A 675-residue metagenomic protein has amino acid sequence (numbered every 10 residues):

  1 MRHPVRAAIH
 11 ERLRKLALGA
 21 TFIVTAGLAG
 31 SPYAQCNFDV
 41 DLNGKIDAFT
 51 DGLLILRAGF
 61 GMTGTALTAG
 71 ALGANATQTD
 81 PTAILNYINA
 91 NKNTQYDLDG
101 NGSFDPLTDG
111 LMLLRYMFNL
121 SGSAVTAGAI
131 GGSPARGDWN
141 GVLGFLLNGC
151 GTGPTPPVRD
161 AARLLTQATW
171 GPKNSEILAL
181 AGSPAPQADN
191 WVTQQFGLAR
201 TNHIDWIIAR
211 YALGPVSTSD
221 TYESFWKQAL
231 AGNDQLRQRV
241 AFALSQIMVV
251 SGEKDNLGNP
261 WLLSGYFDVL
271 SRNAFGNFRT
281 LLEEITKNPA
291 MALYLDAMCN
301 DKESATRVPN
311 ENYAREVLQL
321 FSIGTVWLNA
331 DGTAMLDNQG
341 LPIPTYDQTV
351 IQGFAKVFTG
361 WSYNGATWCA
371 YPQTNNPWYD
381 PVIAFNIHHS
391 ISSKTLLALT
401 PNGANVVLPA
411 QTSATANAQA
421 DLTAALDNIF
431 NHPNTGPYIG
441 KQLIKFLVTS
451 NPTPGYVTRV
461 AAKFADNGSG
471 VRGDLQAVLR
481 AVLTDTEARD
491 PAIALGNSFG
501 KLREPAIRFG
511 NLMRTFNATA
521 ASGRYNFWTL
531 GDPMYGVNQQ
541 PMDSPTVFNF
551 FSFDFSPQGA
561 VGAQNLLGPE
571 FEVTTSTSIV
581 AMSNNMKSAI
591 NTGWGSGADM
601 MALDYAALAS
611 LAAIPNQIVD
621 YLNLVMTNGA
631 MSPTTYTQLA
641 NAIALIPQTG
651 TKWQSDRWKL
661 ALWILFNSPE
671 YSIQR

Functional and structural regions predicted by a protein language model:
R2-A20: Bacterial N-terminal signal peptides that target proteins for export
T21-V24, L28-T152: Cellulosome-associated attachment modules in secreted, modular CAZymes
G153-T201: N-terminal mature-domain "stem" immediately C-terminal to a signal peptide or N-terminal signal-anchor/transmembrane
A162-T169, H432-G436, G440-S469, L479-R675: Flexible, low-complexity segments enriched for small/polar residues
I177-P184, T193-F196, I208-Y211, T218-W226 (+3 more regions): Active-site substrate-binding loop specific to GH73 endo-beta-N-acetylglucosaminidase modules in bacterial autolysins
D220-T221, A231-R239: Amphipathic interfacial helices
D234-R237, M248-E253: Short, contiguous, well-structured surface segments enriched in hydrophobic/aromatic residues
